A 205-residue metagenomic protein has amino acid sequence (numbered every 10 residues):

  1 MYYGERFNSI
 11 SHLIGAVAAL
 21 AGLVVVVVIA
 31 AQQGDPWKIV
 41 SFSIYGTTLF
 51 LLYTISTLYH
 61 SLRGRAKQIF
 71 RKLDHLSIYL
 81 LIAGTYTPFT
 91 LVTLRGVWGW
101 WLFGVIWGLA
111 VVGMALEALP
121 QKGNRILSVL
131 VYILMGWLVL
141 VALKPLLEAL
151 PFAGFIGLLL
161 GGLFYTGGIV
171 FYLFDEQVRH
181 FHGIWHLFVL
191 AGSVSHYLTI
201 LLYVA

Functional and structural regions predicted by a protein language model:
M1-A205: Multi-pass alpha-helical transmembrane bundles in non-GPCR membrane proteins that perform intramembrane catalysis
